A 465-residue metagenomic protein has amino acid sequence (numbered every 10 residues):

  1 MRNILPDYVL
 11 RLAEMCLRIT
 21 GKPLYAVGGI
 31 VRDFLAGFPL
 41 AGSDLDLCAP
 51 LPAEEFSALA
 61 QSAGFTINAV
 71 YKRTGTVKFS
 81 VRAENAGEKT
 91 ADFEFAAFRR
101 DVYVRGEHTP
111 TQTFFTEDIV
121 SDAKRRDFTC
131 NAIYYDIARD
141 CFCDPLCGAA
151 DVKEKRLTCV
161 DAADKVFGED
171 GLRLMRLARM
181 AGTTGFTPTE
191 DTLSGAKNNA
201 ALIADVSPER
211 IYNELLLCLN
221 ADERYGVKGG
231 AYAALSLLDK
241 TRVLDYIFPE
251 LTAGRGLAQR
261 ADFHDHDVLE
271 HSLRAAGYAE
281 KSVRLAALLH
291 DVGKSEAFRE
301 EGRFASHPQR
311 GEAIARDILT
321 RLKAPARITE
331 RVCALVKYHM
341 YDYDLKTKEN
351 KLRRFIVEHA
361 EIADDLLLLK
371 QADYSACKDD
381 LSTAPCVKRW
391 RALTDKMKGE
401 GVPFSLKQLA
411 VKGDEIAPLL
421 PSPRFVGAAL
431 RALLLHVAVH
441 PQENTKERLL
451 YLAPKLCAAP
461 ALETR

Functional and structural regions predicted by a protein language model:
M1-R465: Catalytic cores of the polymerase beta-like nucleotidyltransferase superfamily and closely associated nucleotide
